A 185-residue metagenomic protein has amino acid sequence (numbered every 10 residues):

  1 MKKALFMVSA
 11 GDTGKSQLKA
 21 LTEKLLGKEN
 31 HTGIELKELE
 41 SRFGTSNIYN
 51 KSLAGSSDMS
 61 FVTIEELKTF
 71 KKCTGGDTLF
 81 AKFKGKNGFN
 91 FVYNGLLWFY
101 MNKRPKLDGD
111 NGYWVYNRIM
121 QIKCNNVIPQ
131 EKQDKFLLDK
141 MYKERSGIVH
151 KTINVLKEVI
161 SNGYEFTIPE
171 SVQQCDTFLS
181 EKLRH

Functional and structural regions predicted by a protein language model:
M1-H185: Feature primarily recognizes SF3-like P-loop helicase cores of small DNA viruses
